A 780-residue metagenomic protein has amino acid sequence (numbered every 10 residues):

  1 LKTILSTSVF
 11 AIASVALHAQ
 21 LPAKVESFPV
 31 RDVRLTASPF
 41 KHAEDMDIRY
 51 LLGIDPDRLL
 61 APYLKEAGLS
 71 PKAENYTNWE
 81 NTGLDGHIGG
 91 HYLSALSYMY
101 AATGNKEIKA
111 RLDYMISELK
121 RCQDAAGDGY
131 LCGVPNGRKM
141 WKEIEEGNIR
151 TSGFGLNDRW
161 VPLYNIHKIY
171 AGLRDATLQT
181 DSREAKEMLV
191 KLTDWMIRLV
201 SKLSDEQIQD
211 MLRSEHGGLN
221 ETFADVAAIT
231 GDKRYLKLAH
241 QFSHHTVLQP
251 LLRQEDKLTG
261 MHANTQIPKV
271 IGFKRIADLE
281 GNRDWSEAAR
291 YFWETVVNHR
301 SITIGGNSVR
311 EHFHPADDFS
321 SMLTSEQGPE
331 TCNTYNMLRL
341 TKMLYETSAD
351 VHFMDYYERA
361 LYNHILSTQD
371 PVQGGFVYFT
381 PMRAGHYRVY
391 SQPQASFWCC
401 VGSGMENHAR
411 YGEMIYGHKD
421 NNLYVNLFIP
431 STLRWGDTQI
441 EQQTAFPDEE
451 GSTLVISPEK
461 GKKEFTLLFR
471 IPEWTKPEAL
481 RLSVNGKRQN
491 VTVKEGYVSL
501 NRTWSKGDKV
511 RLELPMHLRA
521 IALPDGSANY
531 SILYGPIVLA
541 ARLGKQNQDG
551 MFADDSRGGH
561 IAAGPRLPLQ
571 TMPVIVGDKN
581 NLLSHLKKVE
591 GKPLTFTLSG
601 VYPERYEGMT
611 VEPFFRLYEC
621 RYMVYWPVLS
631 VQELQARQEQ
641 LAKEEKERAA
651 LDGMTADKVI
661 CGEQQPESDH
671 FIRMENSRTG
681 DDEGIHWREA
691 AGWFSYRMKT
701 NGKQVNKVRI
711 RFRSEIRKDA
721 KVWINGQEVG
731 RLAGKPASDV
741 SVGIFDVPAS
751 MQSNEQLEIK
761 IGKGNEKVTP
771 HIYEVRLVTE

Functional and structural regions predicted by a protein language model:
L1-L21: Bacterial Sec-dependent N-terminal signal peptides
Q20-K106, A110, R121, W141-Q179 (+5 more regions): Aromatic (Trp/Tyr) and acidic
G137-W160, K186-D210: Asp-box/WD-like beta-propeller blade repeats and closely related beta-sheet repeat scaffolds
F154-N157, K202-Q209, L252-G260, S320-P329 (+1 more regions): Active-site-adjacent structural elements in folded domains
T193-W195, V200, E206, D210-G217 (+2 more regions): Solenoidal tandem-repeat scaffolds enriched in leucines and small polar residues
A289, M354-N363, T368, V372-P458 (+6 more regions): C-terminal beta-rich recognition modules with glycine/proline-rich loops and embedded aromatic residues
K463-L467, E478-L480, N706, I716-A720: Short beta-strand/loop motifs in extracellular/secreted proteins, especially within beta-sandwich accessory domains
K487-G507, E513-S527, R678-V705, R711-T779: Beta-strand-rich ligand-recognition modules
